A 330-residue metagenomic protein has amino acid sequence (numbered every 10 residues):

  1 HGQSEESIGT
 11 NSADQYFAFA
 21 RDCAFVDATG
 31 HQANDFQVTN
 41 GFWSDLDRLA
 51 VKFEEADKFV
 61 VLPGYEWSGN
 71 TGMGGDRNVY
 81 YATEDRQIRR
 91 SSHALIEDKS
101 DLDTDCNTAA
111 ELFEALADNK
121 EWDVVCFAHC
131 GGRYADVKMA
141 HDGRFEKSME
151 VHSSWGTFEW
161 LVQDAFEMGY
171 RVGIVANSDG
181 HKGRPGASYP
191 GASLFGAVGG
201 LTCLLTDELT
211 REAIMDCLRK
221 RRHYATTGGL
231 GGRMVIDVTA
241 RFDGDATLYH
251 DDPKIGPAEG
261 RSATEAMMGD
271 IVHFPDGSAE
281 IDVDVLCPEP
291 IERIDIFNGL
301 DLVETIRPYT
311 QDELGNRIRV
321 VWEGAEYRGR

Functional and structural regions predicted by a protein language model:
H1-R330: Extended, charged catalytic domains and RNA/DNA-binding interfaces, predominantly in divalent-metal-using enzymes
